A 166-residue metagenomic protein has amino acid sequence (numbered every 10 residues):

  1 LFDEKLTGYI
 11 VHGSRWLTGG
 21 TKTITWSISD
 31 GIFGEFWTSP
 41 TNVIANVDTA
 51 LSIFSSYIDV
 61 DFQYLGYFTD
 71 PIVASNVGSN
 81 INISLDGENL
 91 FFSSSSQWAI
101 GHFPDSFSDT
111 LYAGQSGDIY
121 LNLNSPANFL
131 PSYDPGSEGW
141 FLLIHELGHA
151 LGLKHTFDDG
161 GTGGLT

Functional and structural regions predicted by a protein language model:
L1-T166: Zinc-dependent metalloendopeptidases
